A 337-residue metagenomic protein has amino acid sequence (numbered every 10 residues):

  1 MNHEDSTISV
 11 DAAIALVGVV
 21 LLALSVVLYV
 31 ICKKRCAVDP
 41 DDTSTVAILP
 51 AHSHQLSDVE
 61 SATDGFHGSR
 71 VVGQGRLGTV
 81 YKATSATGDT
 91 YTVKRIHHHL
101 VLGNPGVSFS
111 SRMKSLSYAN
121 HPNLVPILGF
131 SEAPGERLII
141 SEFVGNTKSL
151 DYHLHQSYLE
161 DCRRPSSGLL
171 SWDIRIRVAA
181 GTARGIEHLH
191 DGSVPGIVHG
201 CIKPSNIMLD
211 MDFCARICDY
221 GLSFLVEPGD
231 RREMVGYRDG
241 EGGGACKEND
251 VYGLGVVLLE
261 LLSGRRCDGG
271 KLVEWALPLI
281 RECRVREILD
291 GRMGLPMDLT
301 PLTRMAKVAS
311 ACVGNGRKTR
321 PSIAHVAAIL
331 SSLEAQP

Functional and structural regions predicted by a protein language model:
S6-V125, P134-R137, N146-T147, Q156-R175: Membrane-proximal cytoplasmic juxtamembrane segment of single-pass receptors with intracellular kinase/kinase-homology
H67, L277-K318: C-terminal lobe substrate-recognition/regulatory segment of protein kinase catalytic domains
F130: Activation-segment/catalytic-loop signature of the eukaryotic protein kinase fold
H190-D210: Catalytic-loop of the protein kinase fold
D250: Conserved catalytic-loop aspartate of Hanks-type protein kinases
G314-T319, H325-P337: Terminal C-lobe "cap" of eukaryotic-type protein kinase domains
